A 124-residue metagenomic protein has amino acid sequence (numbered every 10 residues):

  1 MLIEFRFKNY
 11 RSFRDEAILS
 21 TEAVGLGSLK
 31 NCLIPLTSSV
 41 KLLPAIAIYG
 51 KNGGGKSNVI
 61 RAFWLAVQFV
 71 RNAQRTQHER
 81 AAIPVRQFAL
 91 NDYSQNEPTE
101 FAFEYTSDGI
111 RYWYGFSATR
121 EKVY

Functional and structural regions predicted by a protein language model:
M1-Y124: P-loop NTPase switch/coupling surface
